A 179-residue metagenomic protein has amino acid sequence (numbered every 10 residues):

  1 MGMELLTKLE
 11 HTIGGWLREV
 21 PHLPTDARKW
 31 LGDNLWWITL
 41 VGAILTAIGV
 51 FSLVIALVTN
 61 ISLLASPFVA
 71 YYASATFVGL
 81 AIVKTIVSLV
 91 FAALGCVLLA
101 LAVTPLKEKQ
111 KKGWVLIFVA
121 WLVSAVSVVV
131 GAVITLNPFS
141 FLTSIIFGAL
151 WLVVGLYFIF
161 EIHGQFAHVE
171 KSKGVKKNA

Functional and structural regions predicted by a protein language model:
G2-A179: Topology signature of small-to-medium multi-pass alpha-helical membrane proteins
